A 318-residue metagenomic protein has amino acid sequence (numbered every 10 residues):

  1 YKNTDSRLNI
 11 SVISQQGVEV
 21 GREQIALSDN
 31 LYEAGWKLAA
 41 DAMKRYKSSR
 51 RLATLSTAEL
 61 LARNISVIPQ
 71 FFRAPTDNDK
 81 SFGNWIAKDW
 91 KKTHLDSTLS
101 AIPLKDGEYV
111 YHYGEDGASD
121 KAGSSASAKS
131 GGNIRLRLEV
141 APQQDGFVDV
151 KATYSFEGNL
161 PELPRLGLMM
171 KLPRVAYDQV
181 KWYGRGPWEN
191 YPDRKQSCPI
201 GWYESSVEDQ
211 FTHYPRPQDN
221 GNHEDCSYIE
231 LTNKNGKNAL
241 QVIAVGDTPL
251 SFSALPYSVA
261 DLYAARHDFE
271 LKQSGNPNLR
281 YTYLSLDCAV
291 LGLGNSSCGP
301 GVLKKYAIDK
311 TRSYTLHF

Functional and structural regions predicted by a protein language model:
Y1-H317: Beta-strand/loop-rich accessory regions of lumenal/periplasmic or secreted enzymes, predominantly carbohydrate-active
